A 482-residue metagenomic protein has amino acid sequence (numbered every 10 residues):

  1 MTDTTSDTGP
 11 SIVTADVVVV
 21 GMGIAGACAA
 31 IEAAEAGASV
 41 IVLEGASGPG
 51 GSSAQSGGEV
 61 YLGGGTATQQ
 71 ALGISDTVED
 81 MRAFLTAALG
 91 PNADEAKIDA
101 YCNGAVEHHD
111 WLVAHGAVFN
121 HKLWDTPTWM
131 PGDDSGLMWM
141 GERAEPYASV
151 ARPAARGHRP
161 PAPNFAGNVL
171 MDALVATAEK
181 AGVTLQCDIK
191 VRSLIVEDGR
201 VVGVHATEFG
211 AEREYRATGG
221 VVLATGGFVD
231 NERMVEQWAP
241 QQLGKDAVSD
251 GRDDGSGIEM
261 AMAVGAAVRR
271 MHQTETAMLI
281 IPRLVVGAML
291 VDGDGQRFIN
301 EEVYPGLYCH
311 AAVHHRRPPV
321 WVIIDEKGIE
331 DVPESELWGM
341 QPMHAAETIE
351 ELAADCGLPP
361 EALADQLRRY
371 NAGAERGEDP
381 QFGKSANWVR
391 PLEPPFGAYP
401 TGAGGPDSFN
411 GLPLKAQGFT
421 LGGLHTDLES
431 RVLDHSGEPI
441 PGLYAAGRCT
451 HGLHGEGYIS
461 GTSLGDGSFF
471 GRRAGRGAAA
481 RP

Functional and structural regions predicted by a protein language model:
M1-V17, E35, L453, G457: Extreme N-terminal leader/targeting segments of oxidoreductases
V17-V42: N-terminal Rossmann-like FAD-binding beta1-loop-alpha1 element of flavoenzymes
E35-S56: Glycine-rich FAD pyrophosphate-binding loop
D76-P146, A346-R369: Rossmann-like flavin
A100-E212, E232-R233, A374-P400: Conserved redox-cofactor binding core of oxidoreductases
F165, E208-M278, L464, F470-R473: Glycine-rich loop(s) and the adjacent beta-strand/alpha-helix scaffold that form part
S193, A362-L453, G457: A glycine-rich dinucleotide-binding beta-alpha-beta segment and adjacent secondary-structure elements that constitute
D254, I258, V264-A364: An anion/pyrophosphate-binding glycine-rich loop and adjacent beta-alpha core in soluble alpha-beta enzymes
